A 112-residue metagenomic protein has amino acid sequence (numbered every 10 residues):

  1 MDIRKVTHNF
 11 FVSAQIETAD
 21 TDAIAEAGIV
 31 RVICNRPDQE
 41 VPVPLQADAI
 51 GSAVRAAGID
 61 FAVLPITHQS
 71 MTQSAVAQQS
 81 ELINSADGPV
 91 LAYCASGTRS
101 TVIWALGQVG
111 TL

Functional and structural regions predicted by a protein language model:
M1-L91, V102-L112: Cys-dependent protein tyrosine phosphatase-like superfamily
C94: Short cysteine clusters
